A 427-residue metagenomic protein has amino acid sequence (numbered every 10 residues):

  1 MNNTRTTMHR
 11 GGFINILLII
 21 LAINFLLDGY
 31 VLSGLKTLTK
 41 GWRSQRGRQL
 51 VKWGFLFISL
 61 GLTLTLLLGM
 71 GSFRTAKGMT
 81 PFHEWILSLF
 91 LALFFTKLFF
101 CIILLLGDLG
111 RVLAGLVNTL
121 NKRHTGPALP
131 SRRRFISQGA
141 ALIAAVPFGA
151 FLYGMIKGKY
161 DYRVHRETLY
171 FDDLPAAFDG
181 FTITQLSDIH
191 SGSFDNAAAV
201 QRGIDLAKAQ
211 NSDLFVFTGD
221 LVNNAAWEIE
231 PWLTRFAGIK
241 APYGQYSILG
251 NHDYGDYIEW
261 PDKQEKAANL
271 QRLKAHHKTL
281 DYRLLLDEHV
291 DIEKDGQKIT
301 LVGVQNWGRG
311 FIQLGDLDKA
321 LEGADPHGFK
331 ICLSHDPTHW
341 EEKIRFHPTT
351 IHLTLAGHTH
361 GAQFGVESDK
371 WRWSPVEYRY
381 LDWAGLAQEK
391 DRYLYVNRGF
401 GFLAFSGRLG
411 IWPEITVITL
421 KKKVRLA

Functional and structural regions predicted by a protein language model:
M1-K159, R425-A427: Non-catalytic terminal accessory segments
N15-Y30, T37-T39, G69-T80, A145-R235: N-terminal active-site segment of His-dependent metallophosphoesterases
L174-A427: Soluble catalytic domains of enzymes that build or remodel membrane lipids, polysaccharides, and related
